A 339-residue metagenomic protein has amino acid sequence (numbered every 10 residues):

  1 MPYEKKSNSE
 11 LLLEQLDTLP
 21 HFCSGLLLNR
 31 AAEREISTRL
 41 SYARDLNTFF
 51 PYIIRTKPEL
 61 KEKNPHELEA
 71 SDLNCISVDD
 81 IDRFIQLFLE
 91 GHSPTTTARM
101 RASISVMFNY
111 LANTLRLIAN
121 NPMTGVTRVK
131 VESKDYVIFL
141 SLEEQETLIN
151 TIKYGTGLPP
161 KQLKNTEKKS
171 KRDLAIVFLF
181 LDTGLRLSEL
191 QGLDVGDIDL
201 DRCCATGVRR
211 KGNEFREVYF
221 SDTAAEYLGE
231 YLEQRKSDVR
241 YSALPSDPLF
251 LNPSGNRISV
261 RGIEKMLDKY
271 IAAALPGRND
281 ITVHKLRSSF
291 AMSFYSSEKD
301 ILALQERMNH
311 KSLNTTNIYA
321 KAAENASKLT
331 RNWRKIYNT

Functional and structural regions predicted by a protein language model:
M1-T339: Conserved catalytic core of the tyrosine transesterase superfamily
